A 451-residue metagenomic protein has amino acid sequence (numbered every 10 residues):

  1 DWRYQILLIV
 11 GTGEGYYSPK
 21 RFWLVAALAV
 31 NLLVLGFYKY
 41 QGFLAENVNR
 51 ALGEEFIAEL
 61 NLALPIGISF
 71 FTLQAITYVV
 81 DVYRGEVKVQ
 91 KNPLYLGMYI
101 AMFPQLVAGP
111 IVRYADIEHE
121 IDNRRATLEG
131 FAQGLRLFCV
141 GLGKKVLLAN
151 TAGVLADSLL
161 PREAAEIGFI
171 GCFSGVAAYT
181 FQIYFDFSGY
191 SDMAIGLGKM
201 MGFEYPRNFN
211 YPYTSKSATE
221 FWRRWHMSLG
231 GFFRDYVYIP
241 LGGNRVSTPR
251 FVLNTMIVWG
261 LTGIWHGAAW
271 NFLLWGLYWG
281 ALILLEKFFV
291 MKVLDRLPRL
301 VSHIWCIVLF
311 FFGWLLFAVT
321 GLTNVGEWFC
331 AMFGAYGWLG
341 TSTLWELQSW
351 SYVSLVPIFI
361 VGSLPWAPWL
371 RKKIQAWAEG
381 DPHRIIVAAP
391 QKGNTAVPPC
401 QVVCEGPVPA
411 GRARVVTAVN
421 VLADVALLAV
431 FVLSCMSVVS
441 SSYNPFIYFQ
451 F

Functional and structural regions predicted by a protein language model:
W2-Q450: Membrane-embedded transmembrane alpha-helical bundles that form the catalytic cores of multi-pass lipid-modifying
